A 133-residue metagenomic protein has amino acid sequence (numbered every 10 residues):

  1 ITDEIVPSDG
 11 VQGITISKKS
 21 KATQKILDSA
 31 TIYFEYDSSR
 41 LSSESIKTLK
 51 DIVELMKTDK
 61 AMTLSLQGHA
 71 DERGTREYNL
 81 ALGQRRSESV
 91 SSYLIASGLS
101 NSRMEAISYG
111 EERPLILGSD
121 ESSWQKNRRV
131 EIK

Functional and structural regions predicted by a protein language model:
I1-T63: Periplasmic peptidoglycan-binding/tethering modules of Gram-negative envelope proteins
Q67-K133: Periplasmic OmpA-like peptidoglycan-binding domain that tethers envelope proteins to the cell wall
